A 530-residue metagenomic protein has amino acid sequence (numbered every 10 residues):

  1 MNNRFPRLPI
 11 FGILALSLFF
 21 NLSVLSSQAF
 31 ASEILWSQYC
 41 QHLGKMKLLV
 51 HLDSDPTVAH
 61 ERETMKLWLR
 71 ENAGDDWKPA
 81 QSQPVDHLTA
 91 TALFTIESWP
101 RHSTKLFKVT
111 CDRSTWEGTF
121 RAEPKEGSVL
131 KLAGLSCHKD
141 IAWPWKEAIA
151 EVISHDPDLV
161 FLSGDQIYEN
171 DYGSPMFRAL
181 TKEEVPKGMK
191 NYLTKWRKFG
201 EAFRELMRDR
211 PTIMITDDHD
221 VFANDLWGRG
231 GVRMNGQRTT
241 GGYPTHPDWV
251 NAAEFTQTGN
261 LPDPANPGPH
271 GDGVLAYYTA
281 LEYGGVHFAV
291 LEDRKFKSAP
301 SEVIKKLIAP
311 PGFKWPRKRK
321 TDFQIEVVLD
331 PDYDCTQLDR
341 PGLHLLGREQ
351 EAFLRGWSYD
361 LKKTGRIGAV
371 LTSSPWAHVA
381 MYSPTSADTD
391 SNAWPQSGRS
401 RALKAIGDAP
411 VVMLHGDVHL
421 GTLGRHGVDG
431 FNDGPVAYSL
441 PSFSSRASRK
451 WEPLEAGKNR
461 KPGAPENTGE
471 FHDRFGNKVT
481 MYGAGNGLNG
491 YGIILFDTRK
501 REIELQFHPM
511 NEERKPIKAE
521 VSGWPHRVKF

Functional and structural regions predicted by a protein language model:
M1-L8: N-terminal secretory signal peptides that target proteins for export/translocation
L8-F11, G284: A detector of low-complexity, intrinsically disordered, Ser/Thr/Gly/Pro/Ala-rich segments
I10-V24: Bacterial N-terminal signal peptides
S26-A31: Boundary at the C-terminal end of the N-terminal hydrophobic targeting segment
S32-M46, L52-D53, H60, M65-K66 (+2 more regions): Long, structured stretches of catalytic cores involved in phosphate-ester chemistry, encompassing
E63-D76: Short beta-strand segments and strand-loop junctions that repeat across beta-rich extracellular domains
D76-L88: Solvent-exposed serine/threonine-rich low-complexity stretches and specific carbohydrate-binding patches
A90-F94: Short strand-edge motifs at loop-to-beta-strand transitions and within beta-strands of extracellular beta-rich domains
